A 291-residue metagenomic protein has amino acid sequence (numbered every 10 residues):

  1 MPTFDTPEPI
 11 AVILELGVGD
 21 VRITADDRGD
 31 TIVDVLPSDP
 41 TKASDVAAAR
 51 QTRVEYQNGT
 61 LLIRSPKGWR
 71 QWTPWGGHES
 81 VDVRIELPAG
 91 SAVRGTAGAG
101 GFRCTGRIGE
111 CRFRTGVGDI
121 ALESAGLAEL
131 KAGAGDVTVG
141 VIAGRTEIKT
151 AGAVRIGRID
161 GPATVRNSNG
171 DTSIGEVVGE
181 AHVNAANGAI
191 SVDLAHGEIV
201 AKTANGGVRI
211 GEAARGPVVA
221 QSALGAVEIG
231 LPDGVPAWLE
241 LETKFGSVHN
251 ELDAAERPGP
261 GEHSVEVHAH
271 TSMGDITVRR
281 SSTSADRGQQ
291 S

Functional and structural regions predicted by a protein language model:
M1-S291: Intrinsically disordered, low-complexity terminal regions
